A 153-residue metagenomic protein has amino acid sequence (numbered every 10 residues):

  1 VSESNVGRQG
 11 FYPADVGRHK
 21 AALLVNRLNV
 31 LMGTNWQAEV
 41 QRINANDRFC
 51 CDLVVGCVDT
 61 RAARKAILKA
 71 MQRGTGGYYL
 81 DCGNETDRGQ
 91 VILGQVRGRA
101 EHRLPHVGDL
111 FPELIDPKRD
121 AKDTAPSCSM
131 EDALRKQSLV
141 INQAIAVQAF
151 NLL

Functional and structural regions predicted by a protein language model:
V1-L153: Adenine nucleotide-associated cytosolic modules
